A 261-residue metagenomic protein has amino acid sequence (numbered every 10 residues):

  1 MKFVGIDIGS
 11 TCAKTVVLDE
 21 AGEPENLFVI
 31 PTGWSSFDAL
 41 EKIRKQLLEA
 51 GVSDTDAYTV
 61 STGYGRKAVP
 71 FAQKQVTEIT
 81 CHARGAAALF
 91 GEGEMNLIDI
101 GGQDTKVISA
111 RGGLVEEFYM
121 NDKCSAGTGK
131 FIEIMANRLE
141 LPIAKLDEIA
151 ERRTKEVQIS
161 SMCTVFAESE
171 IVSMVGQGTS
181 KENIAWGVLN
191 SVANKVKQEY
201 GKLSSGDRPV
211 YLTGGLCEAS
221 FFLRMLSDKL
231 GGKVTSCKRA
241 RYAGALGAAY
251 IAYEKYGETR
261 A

Functional and structural regions predicted by a protein language model:
F3-K45, V115-K123: Short glycine-rich, Thr/Ser-proximal phosphate-binding strand/loop in the N-terminal lobe of ATP-dependent enzymes
F28-T32, L47-T80, E116-E117: Short beta-strand-loop/turn "lid" adjacent to the catalytic site in phosphate-handling enzymes
R44-A57, V196-R208: Phosphate/pyrophosphate-binding loops at sites that engage ATP/ADP/AMP, CoA/4′-phosphopantetheine, polyphosphate
Y64, Y200, S204-K229, A240-G244: Glycine-rich phosphate-binding loops at beta-strand->alpha-helix junctions
G65-E117, G201, G247-G257: Conserved phosphate-binding catalytic cores of ATP/NTP-utilizing and phosphoryl-transfer enzymes
R84, G129-E133, C237-A261: Glycine-rich phosphate-binding/hydrolytic loop that grips phosphoryl groups
G112-K155, S160, Y250, E254: Glycine-rich phosphate-binding loop plus the immediately following alpha-helix
A167-K202, R241: Adenine-nucleotide phosphate-binding core of ATP-dependent small-molecule kinases
